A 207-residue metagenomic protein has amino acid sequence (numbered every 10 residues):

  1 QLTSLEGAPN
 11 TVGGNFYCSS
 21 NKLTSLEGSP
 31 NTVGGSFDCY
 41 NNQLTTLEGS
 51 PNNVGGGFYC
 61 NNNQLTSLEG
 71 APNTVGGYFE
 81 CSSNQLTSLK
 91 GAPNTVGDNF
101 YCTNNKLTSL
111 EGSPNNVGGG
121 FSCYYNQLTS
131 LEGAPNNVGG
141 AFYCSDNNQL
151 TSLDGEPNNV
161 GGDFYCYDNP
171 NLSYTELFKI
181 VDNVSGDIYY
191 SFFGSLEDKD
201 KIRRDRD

Functional and structural regions predicted by a protein language model:
Q1, N10-K22, V33-L44, V54-Q64 (+6 more regions): Concave beta-strand-loop units of leucine-rich repeat
L5-A8, L26, L47, V54 (+6 more regions): Canonical leucine-rich repeat
K22, Y78-E80, K90, K106 (+2 more regions): Surface-exposed charge patches in extracellular/virion surface proteins
L177-D207: N-terminal capping/linker segments that flank leucine-rich repeat
